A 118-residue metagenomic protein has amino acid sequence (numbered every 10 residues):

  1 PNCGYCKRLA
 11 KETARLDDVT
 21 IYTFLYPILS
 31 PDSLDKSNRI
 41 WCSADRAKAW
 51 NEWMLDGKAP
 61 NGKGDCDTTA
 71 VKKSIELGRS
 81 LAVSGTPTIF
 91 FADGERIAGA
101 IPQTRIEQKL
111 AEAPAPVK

Functional and structural regions predicted by a protein language model:
N2-D67, R79-S84: Structural alpha/beta surface segment adjacent to cysteine/selenocysteine redox centers across thiol/disulfide enzymes
D56-K118: C-terminal cap of thioredoxin/glutaredoxin-like
